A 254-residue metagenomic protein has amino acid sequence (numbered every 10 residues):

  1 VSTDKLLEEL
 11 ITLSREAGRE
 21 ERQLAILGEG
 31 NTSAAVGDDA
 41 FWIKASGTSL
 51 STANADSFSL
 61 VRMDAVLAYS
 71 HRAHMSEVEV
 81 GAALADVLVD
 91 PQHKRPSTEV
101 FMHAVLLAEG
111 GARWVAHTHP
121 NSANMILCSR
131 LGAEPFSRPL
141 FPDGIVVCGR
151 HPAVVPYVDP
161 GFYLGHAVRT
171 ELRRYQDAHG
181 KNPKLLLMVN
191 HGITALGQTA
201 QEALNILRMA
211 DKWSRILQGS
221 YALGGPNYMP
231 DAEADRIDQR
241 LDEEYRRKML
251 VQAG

Functional and structural regions predicted by a protein language model:
V1-G254: Glycine-rich flexible loops
